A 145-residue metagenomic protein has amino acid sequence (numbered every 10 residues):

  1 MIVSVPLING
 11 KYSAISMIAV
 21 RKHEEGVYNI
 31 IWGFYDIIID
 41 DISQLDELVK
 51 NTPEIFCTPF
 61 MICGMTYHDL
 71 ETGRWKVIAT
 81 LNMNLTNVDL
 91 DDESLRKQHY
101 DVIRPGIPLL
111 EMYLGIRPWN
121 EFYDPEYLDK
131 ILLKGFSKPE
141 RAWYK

Functional and structural regions predicted by a protein language model:
M1-L7: Short coil-to-beta transition motif at edge beta-strands of beta-rich domains
I2, A14, I31: Conserved beta-strand and immediately adjacent loop positions that scaffold enzyme active sites
P6, K22-V27: Intrinsically disordered, low-complexity coil segments
L7, A19, F34-D36: Residue-level signal for short segments within beta-strands and strand-turn junctions of well-structured beta-sheet
K11-R21: Short beta-strand-centered aromatic/proline hotspots
E25-N51: Short solvent-exposed strand/turn elements
E47-K145: Beta-strand-rich cores of mature extracytoplasmic or soluble domains
